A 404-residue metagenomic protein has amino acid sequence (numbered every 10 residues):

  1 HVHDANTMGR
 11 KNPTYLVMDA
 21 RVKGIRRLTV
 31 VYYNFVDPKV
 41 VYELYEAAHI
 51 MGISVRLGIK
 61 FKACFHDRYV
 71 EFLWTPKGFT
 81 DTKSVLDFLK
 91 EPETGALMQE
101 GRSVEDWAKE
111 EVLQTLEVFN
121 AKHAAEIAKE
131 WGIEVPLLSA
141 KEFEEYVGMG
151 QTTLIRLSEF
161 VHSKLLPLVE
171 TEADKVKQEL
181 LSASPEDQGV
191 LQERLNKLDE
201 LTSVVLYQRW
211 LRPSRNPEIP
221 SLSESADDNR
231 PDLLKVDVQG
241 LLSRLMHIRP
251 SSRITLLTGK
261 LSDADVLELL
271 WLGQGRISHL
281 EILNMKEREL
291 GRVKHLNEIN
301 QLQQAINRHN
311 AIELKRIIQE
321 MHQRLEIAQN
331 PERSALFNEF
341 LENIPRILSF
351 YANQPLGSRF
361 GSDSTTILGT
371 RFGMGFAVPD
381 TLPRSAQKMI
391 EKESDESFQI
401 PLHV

Functional and structural regions predicted by a protein language model:
V2-R27, F35-L97, S103, L166-P185 (+1 more regions): Charged catalytic cores and adjacent phosphate/nucleic-acid-binding surfaces used for phosphate/nucleic-acid chemistry
V30: Phosphate-binding glycine-rich loops of NTP-binding sites
S84-N196: Non-catalytic, alpha-helical, charged scaffold/linker segments that couple or flank catalytic or architectural cores
